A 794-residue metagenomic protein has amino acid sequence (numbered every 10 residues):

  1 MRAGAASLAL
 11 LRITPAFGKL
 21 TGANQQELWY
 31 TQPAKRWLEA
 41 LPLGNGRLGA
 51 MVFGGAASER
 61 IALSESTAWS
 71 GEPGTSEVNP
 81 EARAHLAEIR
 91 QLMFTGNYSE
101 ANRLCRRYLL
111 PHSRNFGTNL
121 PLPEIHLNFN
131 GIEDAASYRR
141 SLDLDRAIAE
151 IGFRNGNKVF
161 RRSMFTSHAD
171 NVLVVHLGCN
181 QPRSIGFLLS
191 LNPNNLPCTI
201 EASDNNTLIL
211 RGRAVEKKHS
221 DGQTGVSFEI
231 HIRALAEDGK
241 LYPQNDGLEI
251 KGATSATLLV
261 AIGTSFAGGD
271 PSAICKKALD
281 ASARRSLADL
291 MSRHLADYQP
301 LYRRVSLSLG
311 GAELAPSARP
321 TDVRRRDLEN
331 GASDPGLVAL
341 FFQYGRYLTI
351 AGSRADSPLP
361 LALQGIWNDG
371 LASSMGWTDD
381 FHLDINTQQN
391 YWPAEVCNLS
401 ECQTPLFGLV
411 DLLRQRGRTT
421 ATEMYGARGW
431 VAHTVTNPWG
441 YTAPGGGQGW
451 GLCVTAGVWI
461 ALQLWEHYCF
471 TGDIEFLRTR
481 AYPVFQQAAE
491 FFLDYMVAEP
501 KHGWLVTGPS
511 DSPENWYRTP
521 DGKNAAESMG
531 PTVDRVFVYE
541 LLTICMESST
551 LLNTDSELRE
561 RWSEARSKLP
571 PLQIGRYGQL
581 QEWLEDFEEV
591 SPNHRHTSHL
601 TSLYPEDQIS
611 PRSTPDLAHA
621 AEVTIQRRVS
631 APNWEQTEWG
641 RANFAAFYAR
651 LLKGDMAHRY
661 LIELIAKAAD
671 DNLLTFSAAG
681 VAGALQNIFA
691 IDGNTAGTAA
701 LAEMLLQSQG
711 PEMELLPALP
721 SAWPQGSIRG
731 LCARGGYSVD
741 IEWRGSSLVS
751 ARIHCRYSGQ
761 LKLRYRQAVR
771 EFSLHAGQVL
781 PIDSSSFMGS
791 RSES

Functional and structural regions predicted by a protein language model:
M1-G18: N-terminal export signals
F17-G449, E466-Y468, R478, Q486-A489 (+7 more regions): Aromatic-residue-lined binding/catalytic grooves and analogous aromatic/hydrophobic interfacial grooves in multimeric
L110-D134, I691-R734, S738: Catalytic cores of secreted or luminal carbohydrate-active enzymes
D369-L371, L505-T507, N515, T624-G697 (+1 more regions): C-terminal catalytic domain of Rieske-type non-heme iron oxygenases
D384-E395, C453-W465, V533-T543, H596-D607 (+2 more regions): Well-ordered alpha-helical segments within folded domains of soluble proteins
A456-H467, R480-D494, G640, A657 (+1 more regions): Extended, hydrophobic alpha-helical segments in both membrane/secreted and soluble proteins
Q487-S548: Acidic/histidine-rich catalytic neighborhood
